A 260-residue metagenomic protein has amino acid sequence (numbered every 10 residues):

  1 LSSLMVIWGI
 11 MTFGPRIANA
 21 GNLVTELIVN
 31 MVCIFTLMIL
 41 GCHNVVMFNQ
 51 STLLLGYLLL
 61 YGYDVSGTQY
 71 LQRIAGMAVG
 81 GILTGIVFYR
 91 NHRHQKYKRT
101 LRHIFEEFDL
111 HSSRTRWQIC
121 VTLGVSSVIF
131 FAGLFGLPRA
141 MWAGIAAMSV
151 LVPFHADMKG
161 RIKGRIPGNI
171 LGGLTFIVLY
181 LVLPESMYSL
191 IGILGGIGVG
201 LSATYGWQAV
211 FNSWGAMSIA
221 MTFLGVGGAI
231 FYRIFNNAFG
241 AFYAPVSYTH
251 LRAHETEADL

Functional and structural regions predicted by a protein language model:
L1-M5, M47-L54, I166-N169: Cytoplasmic-side transmembrane-helix entry/capping segments in multi-pass membrane proteins
W8, L27-S66, G81, L137-H155 (+1 more regions): Pore- and pathway-forming membrane helices of multi-pass small-molecule/ion transporters and channels
I17-V29, P138-W142, P184-M187: Structural signature of hydrophobic alpha-helical transmembrane segments
Q72-G85: Alpha-helical transmembrane segments
H92-T115: Flexible interhelical linker loops that connect adjacent transmembrane helices in multi-pass membrane transporters
D109-G133: Selected transmembrane alpha-helices and immediately adjacent juxtamembrane segments of polytopic inner-membrane
S126-L179: Transmembrane helical segments that form the transport core of multi-pass membrane transport proteins
T249-T256: Conserved small/polar residues in nucleotide/adenosyl-binding loops
